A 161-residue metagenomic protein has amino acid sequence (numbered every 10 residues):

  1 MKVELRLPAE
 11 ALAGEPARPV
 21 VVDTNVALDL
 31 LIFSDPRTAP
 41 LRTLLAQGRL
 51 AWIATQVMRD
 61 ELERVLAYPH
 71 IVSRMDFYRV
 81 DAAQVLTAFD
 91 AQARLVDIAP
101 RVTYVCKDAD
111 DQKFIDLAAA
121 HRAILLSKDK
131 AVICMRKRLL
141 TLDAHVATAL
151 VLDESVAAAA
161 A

Functional and structural regions predicted by a protein language model:
M1-A54: Short, well-structured N-terminal submotif of metal-dependent ribonuclease cores
K2, D90, S155: Divalent-cation
E15, P36, I53, V80 (+2 more regions): Residues at secondary-structure transition points
V26-A27, M58, A131-V132: Alpha-helix capping/helix-boundary segments
L28-L31, M75, P100-K107: Short, flexible loop segments at the rims of nucleotide/cofactor-binding pockets, characterized by
L30-L31, V65, R74, M135-R136: Residues that scaffold the ATP/ADP-binding catalytic core of kinase and kinase-like folds
L44-R101: PIN-domain endoribonuclease scaffold, especially VapC-family toxins
V105, Q112, A119-L126, K130-A161: Acidic, PIN/NYN-like endoribonuclease modules and their adjacent C-terminal/linker elements
